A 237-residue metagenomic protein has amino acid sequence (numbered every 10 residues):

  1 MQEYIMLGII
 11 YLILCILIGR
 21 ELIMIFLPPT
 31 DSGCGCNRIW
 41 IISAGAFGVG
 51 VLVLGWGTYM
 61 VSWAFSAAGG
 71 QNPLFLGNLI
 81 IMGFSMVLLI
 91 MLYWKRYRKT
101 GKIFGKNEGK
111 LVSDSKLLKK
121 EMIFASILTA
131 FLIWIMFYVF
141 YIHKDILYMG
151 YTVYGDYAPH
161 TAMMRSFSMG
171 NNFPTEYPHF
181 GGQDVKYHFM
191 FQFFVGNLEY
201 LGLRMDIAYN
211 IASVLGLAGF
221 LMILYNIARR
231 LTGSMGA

Functional and structural regions predicted by a protein language model:
M1-L117: Membrane-embedded, hydrophobic transmembrane alpha-helices
L7-I9, G35, I123-F124, M136 (+1 more regions): Short secondary-structure boundary micro-motifs
S32-G33, F124-A125, D206-I207: Alpha-helical transmembrane segments of multi-pass membrane proteins
K116-I135: Internal/C-terminal transmembrane anchor helices
T129-A237: Active-site lumenal/periplasmic loops and adjacent helix-entry segments of GT-C-fold, multi-pass membrane
